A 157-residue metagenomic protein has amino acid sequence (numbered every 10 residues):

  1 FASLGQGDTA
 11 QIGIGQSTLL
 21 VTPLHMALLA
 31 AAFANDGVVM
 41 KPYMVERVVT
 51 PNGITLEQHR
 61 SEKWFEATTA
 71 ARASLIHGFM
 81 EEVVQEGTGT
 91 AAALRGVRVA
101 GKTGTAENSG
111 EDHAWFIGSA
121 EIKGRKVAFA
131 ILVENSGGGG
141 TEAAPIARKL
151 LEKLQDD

Functional and structural regions predicted by a protein language model:
A2-K63, M80-D157: Active-site beta-strand/loop architecture of penicillin-binding DD-peptidases
T68-R72: A conserved catalytic-loop motif detector
